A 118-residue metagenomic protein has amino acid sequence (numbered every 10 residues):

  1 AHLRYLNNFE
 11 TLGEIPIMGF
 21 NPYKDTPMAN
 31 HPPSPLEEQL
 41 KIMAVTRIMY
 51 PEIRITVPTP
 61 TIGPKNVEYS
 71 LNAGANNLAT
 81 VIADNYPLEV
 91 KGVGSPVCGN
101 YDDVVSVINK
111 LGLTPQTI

Functional and structural regions predicted by a protein language model:
N7-I118: Auxiliary Fe-S-binding modules of radical SAM enzymes
